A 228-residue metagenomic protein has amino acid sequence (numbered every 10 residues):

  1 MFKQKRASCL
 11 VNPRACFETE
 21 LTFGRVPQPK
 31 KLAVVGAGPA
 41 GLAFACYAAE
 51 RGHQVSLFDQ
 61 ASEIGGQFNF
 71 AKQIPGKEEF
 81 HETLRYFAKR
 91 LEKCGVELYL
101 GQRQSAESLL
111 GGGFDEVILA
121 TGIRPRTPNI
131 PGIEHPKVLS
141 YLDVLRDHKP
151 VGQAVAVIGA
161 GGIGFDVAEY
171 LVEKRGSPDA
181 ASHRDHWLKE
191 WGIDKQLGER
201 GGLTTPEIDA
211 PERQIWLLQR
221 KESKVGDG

Functional and structural regions predicted by a protein language model:
M1, G24, A40, A49 (+3 more regions): Catalytic cores of large soluble enzymes that bind and process phosphate-bearing ligands
M1-F2, R14, E92, V96 (+1 more regions): Generic secondary-structure signature for well-ordered alpha-helical cores
M1-P29: Cysteine-cluster motifs in flexible loop/terminal segments that predominantly coordinate metals
E18-E20, I64-F68, R126-P128: Short acidic/His/Gly/Ser-rich catalytic and metal-binding motifs that mark active-site loops of diverse hydrolases
P29-Q60, Y99-L110, I123-I130, E134 (+1 more regions): Rossmann-like dinucleotide/flavin-binding elements
G66-F114, V225-G228: N-terminal Rossmann-like dinucleotide/flavin-binding domain of flavoprotein oxidoreductases that bind FAD/FMN
I118: N-terminal Rossmann-like NAD(P) cofactor-binding module of classical short-chain dehydrogenase/reductase
